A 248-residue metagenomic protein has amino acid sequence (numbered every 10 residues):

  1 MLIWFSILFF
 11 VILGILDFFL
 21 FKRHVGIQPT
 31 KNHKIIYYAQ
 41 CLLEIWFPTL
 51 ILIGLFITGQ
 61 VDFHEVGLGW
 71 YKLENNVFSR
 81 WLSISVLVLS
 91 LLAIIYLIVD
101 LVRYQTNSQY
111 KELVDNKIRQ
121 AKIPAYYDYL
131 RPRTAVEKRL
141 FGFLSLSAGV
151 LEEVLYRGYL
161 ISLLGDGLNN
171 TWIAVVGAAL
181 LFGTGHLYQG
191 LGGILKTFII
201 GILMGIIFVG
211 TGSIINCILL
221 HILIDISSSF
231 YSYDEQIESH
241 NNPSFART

Functional and structural regions predicted by a protein language model:
M1-I84, I173, S229-T248: N-terminal, membrane-interfacial amphipathic/helix-forming hydrophobic leader that caps and precedes the first
S6-D17, K122-T248: Transmembrane helix-loop-helix hairpins at the membrane interface of multi-pass integral membrane proteins
F18-F21, T58, L89, I94 (+3 more regions): Hydrophobic alpha-helical segments of integral membrane proteins
F21, V25, L55-F56, Q60-F63 (+6 more regions): Membrane-water interface at transmembrane helix exits
H33-I35, Q60-S147, D166-G167, E238-T248: Juxtamembrane helix-loop-helix connectors linking adjacent transmembrane helices in multi-pass membrane enzymes
I45, T49, L87-I94, L180: Hydrophobic alpha-helical transmembrane segments of multipass integral membrane proteins
